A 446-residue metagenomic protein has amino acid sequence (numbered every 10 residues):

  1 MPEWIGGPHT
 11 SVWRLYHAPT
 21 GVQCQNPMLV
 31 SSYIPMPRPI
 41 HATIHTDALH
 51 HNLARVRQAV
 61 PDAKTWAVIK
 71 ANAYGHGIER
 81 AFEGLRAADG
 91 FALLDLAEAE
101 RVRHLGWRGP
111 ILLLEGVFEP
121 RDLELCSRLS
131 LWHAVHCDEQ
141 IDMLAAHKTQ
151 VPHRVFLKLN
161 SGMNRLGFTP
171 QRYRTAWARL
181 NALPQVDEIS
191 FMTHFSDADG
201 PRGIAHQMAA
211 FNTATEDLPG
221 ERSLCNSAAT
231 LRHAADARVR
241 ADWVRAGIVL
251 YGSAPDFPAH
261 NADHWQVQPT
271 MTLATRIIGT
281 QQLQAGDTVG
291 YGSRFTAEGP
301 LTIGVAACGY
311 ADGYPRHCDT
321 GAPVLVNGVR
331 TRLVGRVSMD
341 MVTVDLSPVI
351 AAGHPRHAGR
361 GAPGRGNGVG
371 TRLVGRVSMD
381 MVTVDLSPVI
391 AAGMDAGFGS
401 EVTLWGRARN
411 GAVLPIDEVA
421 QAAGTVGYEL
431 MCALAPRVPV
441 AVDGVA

Functional and structural regions predicted by a protein language model:
L15-H17, A351: Low-complexity, intrinsically disordered segments with a bias for serine/threonine
L29-A54, Q58, E98-E100, V117-P120 (+3 more regions): Active-site anion/phosphate-binding pocket segments in diverse small-molecule metabolic enzymes
Y33, P37-I44, A48-H51, A63-S223 (+1 more regions): Active-site-proximal beta-alpha core segment in soluble small-molecule metabolic enzymes
